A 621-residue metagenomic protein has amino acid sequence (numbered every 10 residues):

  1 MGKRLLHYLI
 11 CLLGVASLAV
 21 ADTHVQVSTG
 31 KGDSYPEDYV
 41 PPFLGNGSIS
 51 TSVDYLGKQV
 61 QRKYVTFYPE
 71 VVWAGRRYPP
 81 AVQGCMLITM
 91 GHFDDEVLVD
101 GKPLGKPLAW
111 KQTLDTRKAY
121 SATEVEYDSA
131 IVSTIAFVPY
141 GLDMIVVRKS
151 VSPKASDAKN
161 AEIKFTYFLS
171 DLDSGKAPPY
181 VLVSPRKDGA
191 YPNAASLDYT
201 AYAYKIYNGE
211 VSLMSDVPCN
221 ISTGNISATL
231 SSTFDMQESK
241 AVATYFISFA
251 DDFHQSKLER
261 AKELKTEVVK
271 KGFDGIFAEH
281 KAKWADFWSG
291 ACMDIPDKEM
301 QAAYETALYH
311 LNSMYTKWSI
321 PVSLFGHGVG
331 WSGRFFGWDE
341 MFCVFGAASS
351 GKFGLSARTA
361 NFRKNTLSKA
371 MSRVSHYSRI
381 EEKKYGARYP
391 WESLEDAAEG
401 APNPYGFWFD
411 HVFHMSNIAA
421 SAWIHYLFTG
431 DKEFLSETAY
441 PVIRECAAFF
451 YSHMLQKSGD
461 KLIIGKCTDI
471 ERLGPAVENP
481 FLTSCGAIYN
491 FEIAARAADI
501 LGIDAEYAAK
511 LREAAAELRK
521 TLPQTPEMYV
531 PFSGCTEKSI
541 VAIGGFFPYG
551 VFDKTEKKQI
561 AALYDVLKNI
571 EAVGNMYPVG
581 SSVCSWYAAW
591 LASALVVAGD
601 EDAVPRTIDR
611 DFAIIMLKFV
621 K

Functional and structural regions predicted by a protein language model:
M1-L9: Bacterial N-terminal signal peptides that target proteins for export
Y8-S17: Bacterial N-terminal signal peptides
D22-L44, S48-I49, Q59-Q61, T66-G333 (+1 more regions): Acidic/polar, glycine-enriched structural segments that form the non-catalytic walls/loops of the carbohydrate-binding
V60, P69, T89-F93, A119 (+5 more regions): Amphipathic, well-ordered alpha-helical segments in soluble domains
I145, Y245, H280, A303 (+7 more regions): Alpha-helical packing segments of well-folded alpha/beta enzyme cores
Y315-F335, G354-A420, I424-Y426, E433-E437 (+5 more regions): Helix-terminus loop motifs that line ligand-binding clefts
G333-S368, H411-A420, I424-F428, E437 (+1 more regions): Active-site core of glycosidic bond-cleaving carbohydrate-active enzymes
E445, F449-I500: Acidic/histidine-rich catalytic neighborhood
